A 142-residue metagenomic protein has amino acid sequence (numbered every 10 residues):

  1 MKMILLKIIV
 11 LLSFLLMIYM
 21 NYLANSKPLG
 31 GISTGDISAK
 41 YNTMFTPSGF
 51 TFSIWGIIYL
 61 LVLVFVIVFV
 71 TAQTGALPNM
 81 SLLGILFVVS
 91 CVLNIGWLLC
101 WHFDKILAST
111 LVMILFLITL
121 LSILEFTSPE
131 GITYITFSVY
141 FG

Functional and structural regions predicted by a protein language model:
M1-V10, W55: N-terminal membrane topogenic signal
L12-Y19, L86-L93, W97, V112-I123 (+1 more regions): Alpha-helical transmembrane segments of multi-pass integral membrane proteins
F14-G31: Alpha-helical transmembrane segments of multi-pass membrane proteins
A39-I54, T133-Y140: Short aromatic-rich membrane-water interface segments that cap or initiate transmembrane helices in multi-pass membrane
S48-V68: Hydrophobic alpha-helical transmembrane segments in multi-pass integral membrane proteins
I67-T74, I123-S128: Structural signal for the C-terminal ends of transmembrane alpha-helices and the immediately following loop
L77-F87: Membrane-interfacial loop-to-transmembrane alpha-helix junctions, especially the N-terminal start
G96-S109, T127-I132: Membrane-interface helix caps and helix-loop-helix hairpins in membrane proteins
